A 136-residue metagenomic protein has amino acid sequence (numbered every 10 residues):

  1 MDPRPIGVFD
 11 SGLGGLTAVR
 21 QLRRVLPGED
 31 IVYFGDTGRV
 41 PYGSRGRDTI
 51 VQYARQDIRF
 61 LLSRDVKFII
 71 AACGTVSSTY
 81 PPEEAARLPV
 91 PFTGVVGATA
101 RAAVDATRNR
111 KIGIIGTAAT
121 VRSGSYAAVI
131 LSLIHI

Functional and structural regions predicted by a protein language model:
D2-I6: Extreme N-terminal starter segment of soluble prokaryotic enzymes
G14: Conserved Rossmann-like nucleotide-cofactor binding loop
Q21-E29: A short, Lys/Arg-enriched amphipathic alpha-helix followed by its capping loop at the start of a domain
Y33-A54: N-terminal beta-loop-helix "entrance" segment that forms/cooperates in small-molecule cofactor or anionic ligand
Y53-F68: A short, N-terminal amphipathic alpha-helix
F68-I70, G74-R110, I115: Glycine/small-residue-rich loop that forms an oxyanion/phosphate-binding "nest" at active or ligand-binding sites
G124-V129: Anionic-ligand binding region
I134-I136: Conserved small/polar residues in nucleotide/adenosyl-binding loops
